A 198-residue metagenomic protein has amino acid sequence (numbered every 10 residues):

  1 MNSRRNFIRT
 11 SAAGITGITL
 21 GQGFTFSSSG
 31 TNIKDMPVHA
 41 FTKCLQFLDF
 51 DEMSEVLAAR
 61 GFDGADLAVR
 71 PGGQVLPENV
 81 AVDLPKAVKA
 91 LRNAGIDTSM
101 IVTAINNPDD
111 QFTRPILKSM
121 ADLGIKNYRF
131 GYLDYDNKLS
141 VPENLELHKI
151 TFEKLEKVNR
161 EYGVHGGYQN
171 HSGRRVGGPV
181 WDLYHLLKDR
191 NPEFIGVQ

Functional and structural regions predicted by a protein language model:
N2-N127, D134, I150, I195: N-terminal pre-domain/capping segments
S54, K149-F152, V180, Y184: Extracytoplasmic/secreted envelope proteins and their assembly/folding machinery, especially bacterial periplasmic
D122, K154-K157, E161: Alpha-helix capping at helix-to-loop junctions
I125-V141, Y162-G173: Active-site groove signature of glycoside hydrolases
K138-F152: Active-site cleft segment of glycoside hydrolase catalytic domains centered on the general acid/base Glu
E143, L155-K157, H171: Short helix-to-loop capping/linker segments positioned immediately adjacent to catalytic or ligand/cofactor-binding
H148-K157, K188-R190: Histidine/acidic residue-rich metal-binding segments in metalloenzymes
N159-Q198: Acidic/histidine-rich catalytic cores of soluble enzymes
